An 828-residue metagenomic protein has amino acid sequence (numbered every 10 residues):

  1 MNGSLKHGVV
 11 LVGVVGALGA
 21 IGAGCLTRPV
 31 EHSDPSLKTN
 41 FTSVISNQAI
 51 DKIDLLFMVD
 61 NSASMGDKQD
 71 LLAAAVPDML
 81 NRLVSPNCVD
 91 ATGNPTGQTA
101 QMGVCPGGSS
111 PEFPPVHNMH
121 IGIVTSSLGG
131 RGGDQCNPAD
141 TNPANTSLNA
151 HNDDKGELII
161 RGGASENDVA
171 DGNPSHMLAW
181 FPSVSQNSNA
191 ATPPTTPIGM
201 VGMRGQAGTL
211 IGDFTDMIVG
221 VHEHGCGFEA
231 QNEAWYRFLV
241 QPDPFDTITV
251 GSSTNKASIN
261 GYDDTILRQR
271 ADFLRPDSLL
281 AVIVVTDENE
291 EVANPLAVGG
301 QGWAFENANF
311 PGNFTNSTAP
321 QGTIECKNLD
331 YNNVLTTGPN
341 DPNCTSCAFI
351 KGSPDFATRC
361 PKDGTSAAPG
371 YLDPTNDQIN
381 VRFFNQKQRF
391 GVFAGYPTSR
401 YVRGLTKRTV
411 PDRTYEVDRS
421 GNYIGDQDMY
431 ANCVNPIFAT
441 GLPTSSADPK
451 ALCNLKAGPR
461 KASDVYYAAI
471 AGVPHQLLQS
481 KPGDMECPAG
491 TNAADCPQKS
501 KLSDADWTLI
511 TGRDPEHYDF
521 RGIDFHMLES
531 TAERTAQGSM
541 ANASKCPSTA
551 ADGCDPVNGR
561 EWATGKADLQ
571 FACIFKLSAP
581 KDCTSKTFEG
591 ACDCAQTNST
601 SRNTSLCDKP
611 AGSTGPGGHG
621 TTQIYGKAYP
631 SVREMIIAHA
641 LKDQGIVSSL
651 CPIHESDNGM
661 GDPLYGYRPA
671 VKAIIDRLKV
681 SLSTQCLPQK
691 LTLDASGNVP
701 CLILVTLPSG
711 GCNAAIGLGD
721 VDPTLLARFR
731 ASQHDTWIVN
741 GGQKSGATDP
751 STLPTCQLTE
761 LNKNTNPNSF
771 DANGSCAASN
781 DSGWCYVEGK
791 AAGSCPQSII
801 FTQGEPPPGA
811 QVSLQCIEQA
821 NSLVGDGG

Functional and structural regions predicted by a protein language model:
M1-G13: Bacterial N-terminal signal peptides that target proteins for export
I21-G24: C-terminal motif of bacterial Sec signal peptides marking the signal peptidase cleavage site
L26-G828: Divalent cation-coordinating acidic motifs and surrounding scaffolds that mediate Ca2+/Mg2+/Mn2+/Zn2+-dependent binding
